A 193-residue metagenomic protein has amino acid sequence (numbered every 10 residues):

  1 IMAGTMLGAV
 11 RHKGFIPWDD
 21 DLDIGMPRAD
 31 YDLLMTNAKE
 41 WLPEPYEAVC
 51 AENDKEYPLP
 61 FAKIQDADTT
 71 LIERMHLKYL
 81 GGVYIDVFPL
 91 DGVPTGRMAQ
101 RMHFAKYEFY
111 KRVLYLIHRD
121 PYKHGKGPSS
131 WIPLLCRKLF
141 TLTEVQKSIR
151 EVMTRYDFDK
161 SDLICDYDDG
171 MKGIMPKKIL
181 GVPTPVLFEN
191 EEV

Functional and structural regions predicted by a protein language model:
I1-L22, Y31, K178-L180: Active-site nucleotide-donor binding segment shared across nucleotidyl transfer reactions
L22-D23, E192: Short active-site oxyanion
G25-P27: Short hydrophobic/aromatic beta-strand micro-patches that form the beta-sheet surface supporting nucleotide- or nucleic
D32-T36: Short, conserved charged micro-motifs
A38-T95, L114-V193: Conserved catalytic core of two-metal-ion nucleotidyltransferases
G96-M102: A short secondary-structure junction signal
